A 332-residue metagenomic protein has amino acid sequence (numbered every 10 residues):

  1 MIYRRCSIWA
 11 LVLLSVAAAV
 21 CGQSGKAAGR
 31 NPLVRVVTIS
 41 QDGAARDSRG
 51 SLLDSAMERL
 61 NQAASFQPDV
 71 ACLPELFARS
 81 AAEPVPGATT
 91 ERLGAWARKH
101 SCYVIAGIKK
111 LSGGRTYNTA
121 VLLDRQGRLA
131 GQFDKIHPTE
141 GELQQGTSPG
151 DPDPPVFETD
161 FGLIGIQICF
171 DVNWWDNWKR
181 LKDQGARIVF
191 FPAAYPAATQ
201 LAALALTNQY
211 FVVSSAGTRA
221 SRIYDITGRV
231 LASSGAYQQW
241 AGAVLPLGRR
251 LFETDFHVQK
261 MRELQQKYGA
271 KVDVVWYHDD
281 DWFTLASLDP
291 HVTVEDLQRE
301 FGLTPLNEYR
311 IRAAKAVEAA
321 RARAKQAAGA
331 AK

Functional and structural regions predicted by a protein language model:
M1-Y3: N-terminal secretory signal peptides that target proteins for export/translocation
S7-A18: Bacterial N-terminal signal peptides
G25-V36, V156-G165: Beta-strand-turn-beta hairpins that frame and shape the catalytic cleft of phosphate-ester-processing enzymes
A28-G50: Short beta-strand segments enriched in small/hydrophobic residues
R46-Q126, P196, T207-N208: Cys-nucleophile CN-hydrolase/nitrilase-fold catalytic domain and related Cys-dependent amidase chemistry that acts on
P86-I105, V172-Y277: CN hydrolase (nitrilase-like) catalytic-core segments centered on the catalytic cysteine and neighboring Lys/Glu
S112-Q184, T199, A203, T207: Active-site catalytic loop in hydrolytic enzyme cores
G248-K332: A short C-terminal boundary segment appended to hydrolase-like catalytic domains
